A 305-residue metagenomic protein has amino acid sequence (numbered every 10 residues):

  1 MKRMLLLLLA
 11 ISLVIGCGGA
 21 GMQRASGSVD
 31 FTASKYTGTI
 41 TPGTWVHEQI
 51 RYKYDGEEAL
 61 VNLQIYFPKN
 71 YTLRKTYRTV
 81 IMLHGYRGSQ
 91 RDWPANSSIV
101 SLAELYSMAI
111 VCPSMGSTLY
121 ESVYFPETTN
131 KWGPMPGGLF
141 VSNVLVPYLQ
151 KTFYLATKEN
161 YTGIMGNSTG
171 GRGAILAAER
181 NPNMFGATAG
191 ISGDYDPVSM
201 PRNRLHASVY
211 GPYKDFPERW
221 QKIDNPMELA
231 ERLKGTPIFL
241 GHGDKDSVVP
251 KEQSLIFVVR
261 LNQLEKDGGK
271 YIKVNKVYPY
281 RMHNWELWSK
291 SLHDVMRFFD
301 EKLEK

Functional and structural regions predicted by a protein language model:
M1-K2, P201: Structural motif marking the loop-to-transmembrane transition
K2-L8: Sec-dependent signal peptide recognition, specifically the positively charged N-region followed immediately by
L8-G16: Bacterial N-terminal signal peptides
G18-K305: Non-catalytic cap/lid and distal C-terminal segments of serine-dependent acyl enzymes
